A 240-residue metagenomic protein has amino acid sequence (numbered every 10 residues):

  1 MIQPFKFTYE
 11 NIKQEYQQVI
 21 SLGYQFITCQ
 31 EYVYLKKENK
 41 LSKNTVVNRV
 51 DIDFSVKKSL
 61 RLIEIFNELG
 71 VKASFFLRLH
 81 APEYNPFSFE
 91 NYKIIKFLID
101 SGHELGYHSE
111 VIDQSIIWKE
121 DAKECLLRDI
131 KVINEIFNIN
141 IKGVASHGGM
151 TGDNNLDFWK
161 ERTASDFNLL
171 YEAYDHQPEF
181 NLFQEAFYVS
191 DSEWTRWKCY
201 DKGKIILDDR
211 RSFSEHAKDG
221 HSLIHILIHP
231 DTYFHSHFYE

Functional and structural regions predicted by a protein language model:
M1-R49, D53-S101, I112-E240: Terminal accessory/targeting
G106-Y107, T163: Glycan-processing catalytic domains of CAZymes
